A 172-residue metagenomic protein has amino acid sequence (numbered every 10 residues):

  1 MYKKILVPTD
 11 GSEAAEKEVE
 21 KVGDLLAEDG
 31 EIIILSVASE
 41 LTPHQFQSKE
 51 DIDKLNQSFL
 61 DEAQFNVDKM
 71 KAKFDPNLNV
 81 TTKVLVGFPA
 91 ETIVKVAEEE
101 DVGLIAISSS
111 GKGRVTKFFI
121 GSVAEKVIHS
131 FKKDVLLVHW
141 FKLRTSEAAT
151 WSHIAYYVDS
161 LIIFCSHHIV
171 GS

Functional and structural regions predicted by a protein language model:
M1-K17, H129-S172: Intrinsically disordered or low-complexity boundary/linker segments at protein termini and domain junctions
K3-D51, C165-H168, S172: Small/aliphatic-rich secondary-structure junction motif
L26-A27, D75, K132: Short conserved AdoMet
I33-L35, T81-L85, L136: General small-molecule cofactor/ligand-binding pocket signal
I52-F65: A short acidic, glycine-rich active-site loop that binds or catalyzes chemistry on phosphate/adenosine moieties
A72-I105, L143-R144, S166: Structural beta-alpha unit
V96-R144: Gly/Ser-rich helix-loop-strand patches that form or flank binding pockets for ribonucleotide-derived cofactors
